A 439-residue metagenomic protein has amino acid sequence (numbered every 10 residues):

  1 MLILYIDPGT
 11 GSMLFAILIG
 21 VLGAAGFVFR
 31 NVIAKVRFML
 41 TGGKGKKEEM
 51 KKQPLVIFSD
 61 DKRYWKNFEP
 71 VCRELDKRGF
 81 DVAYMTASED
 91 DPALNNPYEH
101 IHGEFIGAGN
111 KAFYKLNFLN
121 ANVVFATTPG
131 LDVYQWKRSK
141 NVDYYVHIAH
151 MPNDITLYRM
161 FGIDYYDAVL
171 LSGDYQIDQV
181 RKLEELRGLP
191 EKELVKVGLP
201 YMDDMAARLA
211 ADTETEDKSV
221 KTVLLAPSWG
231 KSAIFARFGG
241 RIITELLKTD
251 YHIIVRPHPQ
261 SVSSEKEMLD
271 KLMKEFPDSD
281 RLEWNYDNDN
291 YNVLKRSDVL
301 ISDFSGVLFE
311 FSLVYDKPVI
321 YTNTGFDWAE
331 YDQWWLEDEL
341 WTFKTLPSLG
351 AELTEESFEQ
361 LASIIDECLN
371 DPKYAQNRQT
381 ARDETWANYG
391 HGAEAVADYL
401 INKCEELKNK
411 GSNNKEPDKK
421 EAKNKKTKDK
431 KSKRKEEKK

Functional and structural regions predicted by a protein language model:
M1-G9: Short, strongly hydrophobic alpha-helical membrane anchors
F38-Q53: N-terminal signal-anchor transmembrane helix
V56-A207: Active-site and donor-binding regions of nucleotide-sugar-utilizing enzymes
R63-G79, P200-L272, E355-F358, L369 (+2 more regions): Conserved catalytic-core segment of nucleotide-activated headgroup transferases in glycan assembly
T86-E99, K248-W284: Catalytic donor nucleotide-activated moiety binding site of glycosyltransferases and closely related
A112, E267-F309, V314: Donor nucleotide-activated moiety binding/catalytic core segment of transferases that use nucleotide-activated donors
E191, G306-E384: Catalytic binding pocket for nucleotide-activated donors in carbohydrate/polymer assembly enzymes
P347, E355-K439: C-terminal amphipathic helix plus adjacent low-complexity, charged tail appended to glycosyltransferase catalytic
